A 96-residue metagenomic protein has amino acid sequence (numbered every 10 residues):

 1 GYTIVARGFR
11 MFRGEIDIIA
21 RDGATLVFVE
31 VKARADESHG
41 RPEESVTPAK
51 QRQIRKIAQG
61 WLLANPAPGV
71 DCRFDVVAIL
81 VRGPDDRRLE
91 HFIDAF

Functional and structural regions predicted by a protein language model:
G1-M11: A short acidic/basic microdomain associated with nuclease active sites
I4-A6, F28, F74: Hydrophobic residues on conserved beta-strands that form the core of alpha/beta folds
G8, K32, D75-V77: Solvent-exposed beta-strand sheet faces enriched in polar/charged residues
F12, G23-T25, P84: Short strand-connecting beta-turns/loops that link adjacent beta-strands
R13, L26-F28, D71, L89: Structural motif
I16-S38, P42, V46-P48, I54: Conserved catalytic cores of phosphodiester-cleaving nucleases, focusing on short active-site segments
R55-P66: Metal-dependent nuclease catalytic cores in nucleic-acid-processing enzymes, especially RNase H-like/related
A64-F96: Domain-level recognition of nuclease-like catalytic cores that cleave nucleotide substrates
